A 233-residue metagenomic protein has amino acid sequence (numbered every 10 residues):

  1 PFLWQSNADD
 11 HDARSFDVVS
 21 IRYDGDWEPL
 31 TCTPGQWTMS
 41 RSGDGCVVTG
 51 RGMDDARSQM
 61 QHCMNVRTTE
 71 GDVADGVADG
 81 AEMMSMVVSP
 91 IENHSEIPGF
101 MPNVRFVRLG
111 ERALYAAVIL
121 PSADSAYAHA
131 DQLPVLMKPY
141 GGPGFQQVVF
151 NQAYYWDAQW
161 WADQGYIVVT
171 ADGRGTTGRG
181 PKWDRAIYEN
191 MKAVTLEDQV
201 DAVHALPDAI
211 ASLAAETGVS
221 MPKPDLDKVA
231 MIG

Functional and structural regions predicted by a protein language model:
L3-D12, V48-A56: Beta-strand C-termini and the immediately following turn/loop, strongest in propeller blades
D10-A13, T176-G178: Short glycine/proline-enriched, acidic/aromatic patches that form the donor-sugar handling elements
R14, G35: Beta-rich catalytic cores
D17-V19: A short loop-to-beta-strand structural motif that recurs across blades of beta-propeller domains
R22-G25, T69: Short loop/turn segments that connect beta-strands within beta-propeller blades
G25-T31: A short beta-strand motif characteristic of beta-propeller blades
Q36-G233: Serine-hydrolase catalytic core recognition
